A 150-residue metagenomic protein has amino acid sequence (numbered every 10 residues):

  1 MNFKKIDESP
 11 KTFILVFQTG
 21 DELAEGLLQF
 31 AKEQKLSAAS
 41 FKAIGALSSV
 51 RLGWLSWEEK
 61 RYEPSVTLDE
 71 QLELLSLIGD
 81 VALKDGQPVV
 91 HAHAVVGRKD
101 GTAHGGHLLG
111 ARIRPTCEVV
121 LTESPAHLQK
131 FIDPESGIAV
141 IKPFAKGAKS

Functional and structural regions predicted by a protein language model:
M1-V90, V95-S150: N-terminal intrinsically disordered, cationic/polar leader segments that include organellar targeting peptides
